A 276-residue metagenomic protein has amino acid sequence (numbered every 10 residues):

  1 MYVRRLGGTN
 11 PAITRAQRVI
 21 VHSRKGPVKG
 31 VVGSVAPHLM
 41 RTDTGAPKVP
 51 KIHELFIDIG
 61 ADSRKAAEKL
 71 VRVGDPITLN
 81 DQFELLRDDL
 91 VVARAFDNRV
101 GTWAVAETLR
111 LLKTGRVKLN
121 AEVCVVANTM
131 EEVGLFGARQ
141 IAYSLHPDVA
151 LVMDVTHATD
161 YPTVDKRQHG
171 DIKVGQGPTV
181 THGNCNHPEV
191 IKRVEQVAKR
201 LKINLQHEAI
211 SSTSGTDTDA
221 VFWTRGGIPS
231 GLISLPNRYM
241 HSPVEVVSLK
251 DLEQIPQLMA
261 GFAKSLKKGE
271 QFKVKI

Functional and structural regions predicted by a protein language model:
M1-I276: N-terminal hydrophobic/helix-forming segments and targeting peptides
